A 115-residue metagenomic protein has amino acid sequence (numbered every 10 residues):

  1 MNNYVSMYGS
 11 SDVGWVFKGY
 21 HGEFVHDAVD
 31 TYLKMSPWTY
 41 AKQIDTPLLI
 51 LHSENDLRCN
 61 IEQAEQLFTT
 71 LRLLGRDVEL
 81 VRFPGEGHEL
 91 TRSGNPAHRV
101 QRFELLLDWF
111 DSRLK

Functional and structural regions predicted by a protein language model:
M1-K115: Active-site-proximal cap/loop segments of hydrolase catalytic domains
